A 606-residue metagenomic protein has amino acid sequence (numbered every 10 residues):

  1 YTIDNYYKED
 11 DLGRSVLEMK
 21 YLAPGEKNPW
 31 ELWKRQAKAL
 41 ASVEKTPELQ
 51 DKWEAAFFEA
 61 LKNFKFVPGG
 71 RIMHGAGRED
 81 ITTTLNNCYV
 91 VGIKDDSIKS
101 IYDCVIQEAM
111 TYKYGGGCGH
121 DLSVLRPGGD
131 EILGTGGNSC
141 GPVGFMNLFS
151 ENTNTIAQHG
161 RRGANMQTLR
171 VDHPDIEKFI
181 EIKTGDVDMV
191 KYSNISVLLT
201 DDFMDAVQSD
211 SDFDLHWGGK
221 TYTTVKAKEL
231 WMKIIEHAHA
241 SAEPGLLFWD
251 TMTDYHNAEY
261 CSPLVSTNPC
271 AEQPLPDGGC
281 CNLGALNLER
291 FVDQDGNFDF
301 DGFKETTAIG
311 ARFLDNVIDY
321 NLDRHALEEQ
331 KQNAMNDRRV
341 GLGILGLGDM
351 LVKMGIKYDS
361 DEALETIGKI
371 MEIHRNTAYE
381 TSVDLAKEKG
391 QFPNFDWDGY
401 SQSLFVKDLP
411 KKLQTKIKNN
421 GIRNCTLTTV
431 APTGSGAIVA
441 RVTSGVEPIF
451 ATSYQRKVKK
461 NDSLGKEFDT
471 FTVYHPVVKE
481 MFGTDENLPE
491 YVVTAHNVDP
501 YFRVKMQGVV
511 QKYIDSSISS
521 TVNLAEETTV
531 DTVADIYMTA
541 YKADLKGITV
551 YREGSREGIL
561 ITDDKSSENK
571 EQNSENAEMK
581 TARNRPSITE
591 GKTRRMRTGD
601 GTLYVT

Functional and structural regions predicted by a protein language model:
Y1-L85, W231-K233, M538, K542 (+4 more regions): Acidic/polar, glycine-rich intrinsically disordered N-terminal extensions of enzymes
T2, D11, A271-P274, L314 (+4 more regions): Catalytic alpha/beta core of large soluble enzyme barrels
E18, A23-G25, A37-Q50, F58-G134 (+8 more regions): Function-dense linear segments that define catalytic or interfacial modules in macromolecule-processing proteins
V124-L125, D130-G137, D175-T184, K191 (+8 more regions): Short acidic, glycine/serine/threonine-rich loops at helix termini
G136-N154, Y491: Glycine- and Gly-Pro-enriched alpha-helical subdomains that act as flexible, kink-prone "lid/hinge" or packing modules
E181-G185, M189-S241: Polar, glycine-rich mid-to-C-terminal structural blocks that act as macromolecule-binding/assembly scaffolds
W217-K220, T306-K331, M335, K357-T433 (+3 more regions): Internal maturation/activation junctions in enzymes
K411-N419, T562-T606: Short, Gly/Pro- and small/polar-rich lid/capping loops
